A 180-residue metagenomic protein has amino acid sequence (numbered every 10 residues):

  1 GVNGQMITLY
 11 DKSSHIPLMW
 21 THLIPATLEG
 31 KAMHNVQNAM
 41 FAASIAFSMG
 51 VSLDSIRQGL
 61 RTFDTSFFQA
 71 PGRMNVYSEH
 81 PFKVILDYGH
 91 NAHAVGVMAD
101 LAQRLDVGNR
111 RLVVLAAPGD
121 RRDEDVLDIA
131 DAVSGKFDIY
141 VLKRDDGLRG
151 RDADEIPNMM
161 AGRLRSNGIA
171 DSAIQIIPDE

Functional and structural regions predicted by a protein language model:
G4-K12: Short polybasic amphipathic segments
Y10, G89, V114-A116, K143 (+1 more regions): Generic beta-strand/beta-sheet core signal
S13-H15, I156: Short, flexible, mixed-charge acidic loops at enzyme active sites
I16-I139: Nucleotide phosphate-binding/pyrophosphate-handling subdomain across enzymes that bind or process nucleotide phosphates
A130-E180: C-terminal helical cap/extension that packs against the catalytic core of soluble nucleotide-cofactor enzymes
